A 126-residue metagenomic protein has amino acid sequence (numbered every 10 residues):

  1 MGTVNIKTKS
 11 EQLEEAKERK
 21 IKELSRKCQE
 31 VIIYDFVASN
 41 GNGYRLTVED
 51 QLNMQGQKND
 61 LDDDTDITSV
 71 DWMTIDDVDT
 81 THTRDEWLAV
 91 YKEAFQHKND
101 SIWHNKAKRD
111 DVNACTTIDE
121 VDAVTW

Functional and structural regions predicted by a protein language model:
M1-W126: A preference for well-ordered globular domain cores that mediate specific macromolecular interactions or catalysis
